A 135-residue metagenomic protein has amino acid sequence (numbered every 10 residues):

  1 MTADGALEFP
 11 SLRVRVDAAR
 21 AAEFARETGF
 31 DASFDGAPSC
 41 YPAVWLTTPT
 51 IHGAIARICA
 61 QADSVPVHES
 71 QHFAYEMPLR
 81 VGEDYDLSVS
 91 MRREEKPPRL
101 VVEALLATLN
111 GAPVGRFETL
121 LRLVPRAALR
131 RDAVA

Functional and structural regions predicted by a protein language model:
M1-S70, R131-A135: Hot-dog-fold acyl-thioester-processing enzymes
Y75-A135: HotDog/MaoC-like acyl-thioester-processing domains
